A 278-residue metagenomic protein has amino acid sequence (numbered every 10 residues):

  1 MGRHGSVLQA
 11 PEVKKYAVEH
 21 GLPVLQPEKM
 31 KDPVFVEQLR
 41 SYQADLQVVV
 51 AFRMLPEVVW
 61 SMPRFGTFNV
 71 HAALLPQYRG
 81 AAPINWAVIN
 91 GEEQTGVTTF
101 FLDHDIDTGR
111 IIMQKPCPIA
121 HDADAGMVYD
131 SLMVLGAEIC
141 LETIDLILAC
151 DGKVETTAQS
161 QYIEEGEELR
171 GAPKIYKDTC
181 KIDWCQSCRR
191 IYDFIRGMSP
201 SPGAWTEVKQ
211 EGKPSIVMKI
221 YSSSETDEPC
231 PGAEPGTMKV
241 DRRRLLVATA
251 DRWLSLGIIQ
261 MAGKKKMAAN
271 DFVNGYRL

Functional and structural regions predicted by a protein language model:
M1-P200, P214, S255, M261 (+2 more regions): One-carbon transfer enzymes
Y192-L278: C-terminal active-site/capping subdomain that shapes the small-molecule cofactor and substrate pocket of enzyme
